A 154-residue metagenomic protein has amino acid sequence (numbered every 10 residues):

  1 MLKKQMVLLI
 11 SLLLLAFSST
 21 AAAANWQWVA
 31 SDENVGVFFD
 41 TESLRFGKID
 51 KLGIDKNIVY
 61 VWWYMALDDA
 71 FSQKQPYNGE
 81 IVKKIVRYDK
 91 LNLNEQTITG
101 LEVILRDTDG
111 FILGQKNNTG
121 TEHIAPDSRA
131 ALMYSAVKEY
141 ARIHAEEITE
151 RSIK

Functional and structural regions predicted by a protein language model:
M1-L8: Bacterial N-terminal signal peptides that target proteins for export
L9-A16: Bacterial N-terminal signal peptides
T20-R87, N92-K154: N-terminal secretory-pathway/extracellular module detecting exported/lumenal segments and adjacent signal-anchor/first
